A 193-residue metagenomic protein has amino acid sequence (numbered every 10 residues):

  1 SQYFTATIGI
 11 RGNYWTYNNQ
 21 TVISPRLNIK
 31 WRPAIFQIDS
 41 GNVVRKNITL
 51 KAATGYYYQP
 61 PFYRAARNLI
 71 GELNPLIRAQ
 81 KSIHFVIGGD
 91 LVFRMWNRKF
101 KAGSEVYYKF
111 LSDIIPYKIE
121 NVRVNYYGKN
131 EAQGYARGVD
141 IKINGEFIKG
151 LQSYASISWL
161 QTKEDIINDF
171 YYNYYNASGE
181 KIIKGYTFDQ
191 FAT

Functional and structural regions predicted by a protein language model:
S1-K109: Structural signature of Gram-negative outer-membrane beta-barrels, strongest in the C-terminal barrel of TonB-dependent
Y3, Y108-F110, N130-T193: Gram-negative outer-membrane beta-barrel transporters
T7-N13, R67-N74, N121-G128, R137 (+1 more regions): Extracytoplasmic loops and strand-loop junctions of Gram-negative outer membrane beta-barrel proteins
N19-S24, Y63-I70, I114-V122, L160 (+1 more regions): Outer-membrane beta-barrel translocator domains and adjoining extracellular loop/strand segments of Gram-negative
N28, R32-A34, A53, I114 (+3 more regions): Residue-level detector of intrinsically disordered/flexible regions characterized by low predicted structural confidence
R78-R137, K142-E146, S158, E164: Membrane-embedded beta-barrel scaffold of Gram-negative outer-membrane proteins
